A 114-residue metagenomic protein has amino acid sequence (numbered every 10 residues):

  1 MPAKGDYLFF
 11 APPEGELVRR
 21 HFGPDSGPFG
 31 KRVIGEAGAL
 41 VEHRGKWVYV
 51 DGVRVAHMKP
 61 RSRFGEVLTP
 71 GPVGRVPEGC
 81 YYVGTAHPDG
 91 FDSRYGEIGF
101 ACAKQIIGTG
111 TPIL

Functional and structural regions predicted by a protein language model:
M1-L114: Soluble "head" domains of membrane/secretory-pathway proteins
